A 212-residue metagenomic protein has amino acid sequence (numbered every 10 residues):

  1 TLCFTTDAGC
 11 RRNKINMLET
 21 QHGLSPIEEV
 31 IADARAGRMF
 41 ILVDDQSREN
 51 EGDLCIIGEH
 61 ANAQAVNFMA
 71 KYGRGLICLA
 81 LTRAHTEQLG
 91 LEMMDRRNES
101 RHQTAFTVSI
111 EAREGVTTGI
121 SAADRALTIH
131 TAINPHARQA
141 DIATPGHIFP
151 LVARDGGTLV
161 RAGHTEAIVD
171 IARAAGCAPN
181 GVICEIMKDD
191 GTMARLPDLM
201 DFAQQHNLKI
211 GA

Functional and structural regions predicted by a protein language model:
I15-G211: Catalytic domains of riboflavin
